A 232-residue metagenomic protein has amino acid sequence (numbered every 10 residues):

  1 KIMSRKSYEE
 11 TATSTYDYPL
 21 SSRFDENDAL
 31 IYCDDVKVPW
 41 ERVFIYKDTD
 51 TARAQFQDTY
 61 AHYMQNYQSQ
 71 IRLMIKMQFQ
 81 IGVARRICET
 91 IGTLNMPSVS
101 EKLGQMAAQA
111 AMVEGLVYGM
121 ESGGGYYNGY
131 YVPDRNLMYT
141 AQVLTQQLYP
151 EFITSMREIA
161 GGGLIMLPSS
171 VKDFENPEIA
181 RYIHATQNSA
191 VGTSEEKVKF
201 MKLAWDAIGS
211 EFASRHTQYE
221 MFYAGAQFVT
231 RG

Functional and structural regions predicted by a protein language model:
K1-R72: FAD-binding core of flavoproteins
D25, N95, L137: Short, glycine/acidic-rich beta->alpha junctions
Q68-Y126: Extended amphipathic alpha-helical segments enriched in small hydrophobics
S100-G104, V132-Y139: Short, charged, amphipathic alpha-helical segments
M120-Y130, M166, S170-D173: Active/binding-pocket-proximal capping segment
N136, T140-G232: Alpha-helix capping/hinge segments and adjacent helical runs
